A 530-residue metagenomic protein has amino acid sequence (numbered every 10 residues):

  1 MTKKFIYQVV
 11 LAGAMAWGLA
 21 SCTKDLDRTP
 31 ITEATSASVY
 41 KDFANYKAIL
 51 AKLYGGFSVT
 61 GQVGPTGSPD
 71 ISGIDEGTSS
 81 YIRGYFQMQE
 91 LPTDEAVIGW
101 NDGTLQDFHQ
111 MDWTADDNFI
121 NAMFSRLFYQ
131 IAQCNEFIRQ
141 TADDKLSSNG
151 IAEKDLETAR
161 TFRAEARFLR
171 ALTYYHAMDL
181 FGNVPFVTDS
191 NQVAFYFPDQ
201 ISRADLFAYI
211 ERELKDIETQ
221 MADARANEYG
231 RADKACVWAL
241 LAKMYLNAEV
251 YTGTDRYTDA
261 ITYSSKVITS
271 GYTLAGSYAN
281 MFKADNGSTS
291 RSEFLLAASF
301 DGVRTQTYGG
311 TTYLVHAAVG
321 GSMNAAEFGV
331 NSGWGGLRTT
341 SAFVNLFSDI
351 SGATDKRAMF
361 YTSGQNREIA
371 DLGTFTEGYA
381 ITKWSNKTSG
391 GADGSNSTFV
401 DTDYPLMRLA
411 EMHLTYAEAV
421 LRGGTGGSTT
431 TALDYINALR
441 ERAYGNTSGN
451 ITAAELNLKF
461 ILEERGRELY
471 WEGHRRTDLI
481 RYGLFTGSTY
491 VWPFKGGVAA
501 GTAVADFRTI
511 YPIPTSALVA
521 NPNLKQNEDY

Functional and structural regions predicted by a protein language model:
T2-F5, A16-A44, A171, I210 (+5 more regions): Bacterial Sec-dependent N-terminal signal peptides
C22-T23, Y40-F43, G77-G99, T114-D117 (+7 more regions): Long, intrinsically disordered, low-complexity segments
T23-W100, T104, V184, F207 (+4 more regions): An aromatic- and glycine-enriched ligand-binding surface/loop that stacks and positions planar moieties
K47, G55-G61, P92-F181, F197 (+5 more regions): Conserved, well-structured interaction surfaces
W100-M111, S341-L409: Flexible, polar/acidic helix-loop-strand segments at domain edges
M123-L127, Q200-D205, E249-D259, G426-G427: Short coil/turn connectors between adjacent alpha-helices in alpha-solenoid helical repeat scaffolds
